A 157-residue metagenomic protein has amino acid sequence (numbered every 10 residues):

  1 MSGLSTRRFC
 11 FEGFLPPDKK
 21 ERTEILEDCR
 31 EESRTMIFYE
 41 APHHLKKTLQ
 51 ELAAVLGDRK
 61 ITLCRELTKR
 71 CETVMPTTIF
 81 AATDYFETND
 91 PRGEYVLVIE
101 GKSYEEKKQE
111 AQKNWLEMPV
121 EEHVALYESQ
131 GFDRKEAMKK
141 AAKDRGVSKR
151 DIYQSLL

Functional and structural regions predicted by a protein language model:
M1-C29: Class I SAM-dependent methyltransferase SAM-binding "motif I" and its flanking Rossmann-like core
L15-D18, F38, K113: Alpha-helix initiation/capping motif
E27, S33-R34, F38: N-terminal/domain-start segments enriched in small and hydrophobic, helix-friendly residues, covering either
D28-R30, K46-K47: Electropositive, surface-exposed helix/loop patches at the edges of structured domains that serve as adaptable
T35, P42-L157: A contiguous loop/helix-start segment that scaffolds small-molecule binding in enzyme catalytic cores
